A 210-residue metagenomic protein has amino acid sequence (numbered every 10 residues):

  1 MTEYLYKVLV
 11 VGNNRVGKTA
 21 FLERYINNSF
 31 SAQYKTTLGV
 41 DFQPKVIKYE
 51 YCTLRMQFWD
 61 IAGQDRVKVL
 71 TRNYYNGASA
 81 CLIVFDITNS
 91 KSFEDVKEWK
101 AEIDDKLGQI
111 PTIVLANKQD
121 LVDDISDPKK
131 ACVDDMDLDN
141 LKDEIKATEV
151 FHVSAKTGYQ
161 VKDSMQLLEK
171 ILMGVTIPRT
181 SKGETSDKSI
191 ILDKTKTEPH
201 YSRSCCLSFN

Functional and structural regions predicted by a protein language model:
M1-T19, E50-T53, G108-N210: Conserved P-loop small GTPase signature centered on TRAFAC-class small GTPases
L22-E23: Post-Walker A alpha-helix
I26-T53: Switch I (effector-binding) loop of TRAFAC-class P-loop GTPase G-domains
Q33, E94, D124-D127: Conserved catalytic-core motifs of eukaryotic protein kinase domains, centered on the activation segment
I47, F58-W59, L82-D86, V114-N117 (+1 more regions): Conserved beta-strand segments of the P-loop GTPase G domain that flank and frequently precede/overlap
L54-K68: Switch II (G3) loop of P-loop NTPases
K68-S90, E102-K106: Inter-motif core of Ras-like GTPase G domains
S90-Q109, L167: Amphipathic helical hotspot of TIR/SEFIR-family domains
